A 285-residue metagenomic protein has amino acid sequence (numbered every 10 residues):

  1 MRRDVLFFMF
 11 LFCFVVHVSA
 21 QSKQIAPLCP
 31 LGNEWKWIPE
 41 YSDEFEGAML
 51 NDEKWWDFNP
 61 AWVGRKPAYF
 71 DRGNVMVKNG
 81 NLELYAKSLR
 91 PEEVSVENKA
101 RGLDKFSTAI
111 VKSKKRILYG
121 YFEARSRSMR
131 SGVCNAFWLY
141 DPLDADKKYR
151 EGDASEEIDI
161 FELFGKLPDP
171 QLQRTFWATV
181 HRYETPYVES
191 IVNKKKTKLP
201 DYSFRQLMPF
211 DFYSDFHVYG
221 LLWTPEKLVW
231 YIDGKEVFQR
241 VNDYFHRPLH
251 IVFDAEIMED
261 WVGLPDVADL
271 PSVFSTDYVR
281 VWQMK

Functional and structural regions predicted by a protein language model:
M1-S22: Bacterial Sec-dependent N-terminal signal peptides
Q21-K285: GH16 jelly-roll
